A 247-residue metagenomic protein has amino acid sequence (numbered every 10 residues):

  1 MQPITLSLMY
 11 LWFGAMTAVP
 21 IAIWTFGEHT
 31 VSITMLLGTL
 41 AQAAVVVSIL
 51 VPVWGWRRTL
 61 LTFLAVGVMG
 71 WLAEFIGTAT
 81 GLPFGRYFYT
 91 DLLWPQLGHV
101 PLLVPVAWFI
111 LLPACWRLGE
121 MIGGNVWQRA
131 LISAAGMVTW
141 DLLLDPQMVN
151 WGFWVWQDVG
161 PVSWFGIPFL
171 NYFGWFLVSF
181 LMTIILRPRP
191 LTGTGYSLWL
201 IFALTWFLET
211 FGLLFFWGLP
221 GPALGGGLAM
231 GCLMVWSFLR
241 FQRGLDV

Functional and structural regions predicted by a protein language model:
M1-V247: Aromatic-rich, lipid-facing transmembrane alpha helices and their immediate juxtamembrane interface loops in integral
